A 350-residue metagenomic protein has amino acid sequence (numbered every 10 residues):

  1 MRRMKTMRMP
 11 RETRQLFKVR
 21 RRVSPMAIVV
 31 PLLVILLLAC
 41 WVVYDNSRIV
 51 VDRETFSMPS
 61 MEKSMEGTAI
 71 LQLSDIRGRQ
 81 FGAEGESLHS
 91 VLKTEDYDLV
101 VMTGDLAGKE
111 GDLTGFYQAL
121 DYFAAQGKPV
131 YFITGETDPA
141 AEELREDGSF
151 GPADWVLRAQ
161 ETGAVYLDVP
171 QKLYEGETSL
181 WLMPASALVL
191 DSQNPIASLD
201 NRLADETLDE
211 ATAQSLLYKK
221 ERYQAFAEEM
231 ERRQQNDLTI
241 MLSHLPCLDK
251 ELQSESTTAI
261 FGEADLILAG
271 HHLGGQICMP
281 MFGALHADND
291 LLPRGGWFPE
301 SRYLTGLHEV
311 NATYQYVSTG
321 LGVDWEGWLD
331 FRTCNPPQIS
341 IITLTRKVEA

Functional and structural regions predicted by a protein language model:
R2-S64: N-terminal membrane-anchoring alpha-helices
T6-M26, T319-A350: A short C-terminal boundary segment appended to hydrolase-like catalytic domains
V43, I70-E86, L106-T114, P139-F150 (+3 more regions): Acidic/histidine-rich helix-loop elements that form or flank divalent-metal/phosphate-binding sites at the catalytic
G67-R77, S179-V189, T239-H244, Y314-G320: Active-site-proximal beta-strand elements of phosphoester/diester hydrolases
T68-V165: Membrane-embedded segments
L73-G78, G104-L106, E136-D138, P170-Q171 (+4 more regions): Active-site metal-binding loops of divalent metal-dependent hydrolases
E142, A153, E161-G163, G176-L242 (+3 more regions): Binuclear metal-dependent hydrolase catalytic cores centered on His/Asp/Glu-rich metal-binding motifs
C247-P337: Conserved beta-sheet core of the metallophosphoesterase superfamily
